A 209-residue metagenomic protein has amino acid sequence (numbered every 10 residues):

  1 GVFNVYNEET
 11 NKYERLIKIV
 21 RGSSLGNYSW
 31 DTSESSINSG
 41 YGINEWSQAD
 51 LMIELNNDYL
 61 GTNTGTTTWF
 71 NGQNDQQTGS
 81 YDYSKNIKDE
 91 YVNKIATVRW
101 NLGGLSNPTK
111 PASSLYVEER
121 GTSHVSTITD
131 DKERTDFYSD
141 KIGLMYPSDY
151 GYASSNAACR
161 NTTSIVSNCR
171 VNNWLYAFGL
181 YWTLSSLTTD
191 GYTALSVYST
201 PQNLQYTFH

Functional and structural regions predicted by a protein language model:
G1-H209: Long, domain-scale functional regions
